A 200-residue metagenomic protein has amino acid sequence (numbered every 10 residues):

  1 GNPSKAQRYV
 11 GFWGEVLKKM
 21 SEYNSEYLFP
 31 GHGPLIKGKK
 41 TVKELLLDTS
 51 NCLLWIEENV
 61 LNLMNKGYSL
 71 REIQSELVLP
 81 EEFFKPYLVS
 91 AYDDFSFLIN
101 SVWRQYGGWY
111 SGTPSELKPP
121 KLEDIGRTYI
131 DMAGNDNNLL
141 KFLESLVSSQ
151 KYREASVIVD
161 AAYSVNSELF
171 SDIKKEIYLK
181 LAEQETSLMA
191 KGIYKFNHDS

Functional and structural regions predicted by a protein language model:
G1-K66: Metallo-beta-lactamase
N62-S200: C-terminal regulatory/interaction regions
